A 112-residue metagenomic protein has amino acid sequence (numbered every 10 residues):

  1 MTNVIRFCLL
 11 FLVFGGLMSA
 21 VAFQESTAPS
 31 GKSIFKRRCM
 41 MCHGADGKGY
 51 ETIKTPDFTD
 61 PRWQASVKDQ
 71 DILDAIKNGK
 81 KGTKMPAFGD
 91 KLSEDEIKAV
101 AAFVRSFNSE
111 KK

Functional and structural regions predicted by a protein language model:
M1-F7: Positively charged n-region of N-terminal signal peptides that target proteins for export
C8-S19: Bacterial N-terminal signal peptides
M18-I34: Electrostatic cytochrome c docking/interface patches
T27, F35, K68, I72 (+1 more regions): Stable alpha-helical elements in mature extracytoplasmic
K32, G44, K48-D74: Gly/Gly-Pro-rich "capping" loops immediately C-terminal to redox-active cysteine motifs in periplasmic/lumenal
F35-A45, V100, V104: The canonical Cys-X-X-Cys-His
K36, D60, A87: Phosphate-coordinating loops and pocket residues in cytosolic domains that bind phosphorylated ligands
T52-D57, K77-K112: Axial heme c-ligation environment in periplasmic c-type cytochrome domains
